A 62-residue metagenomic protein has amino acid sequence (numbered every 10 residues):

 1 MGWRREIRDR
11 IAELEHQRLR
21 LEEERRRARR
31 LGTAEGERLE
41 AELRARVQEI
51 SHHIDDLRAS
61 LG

Functional and structural regions predicted by a protein language model:
M1-H16: Short, charge/polar-rich alpha-helical segments
G2, E23-R26: Short Lys/Arg-rich cationic patches that frequently serve as NLS/NoLS or arginine-rich RNA/DNA-binding motifs
H16, R26-G62: Short, charge-rich amphipathic interface segments used for partner binding and complex assembly
R18-L21: Extended alpha-helical coiled-coil scaffolds used as long rod-like oligomerization/tethering regions in large
